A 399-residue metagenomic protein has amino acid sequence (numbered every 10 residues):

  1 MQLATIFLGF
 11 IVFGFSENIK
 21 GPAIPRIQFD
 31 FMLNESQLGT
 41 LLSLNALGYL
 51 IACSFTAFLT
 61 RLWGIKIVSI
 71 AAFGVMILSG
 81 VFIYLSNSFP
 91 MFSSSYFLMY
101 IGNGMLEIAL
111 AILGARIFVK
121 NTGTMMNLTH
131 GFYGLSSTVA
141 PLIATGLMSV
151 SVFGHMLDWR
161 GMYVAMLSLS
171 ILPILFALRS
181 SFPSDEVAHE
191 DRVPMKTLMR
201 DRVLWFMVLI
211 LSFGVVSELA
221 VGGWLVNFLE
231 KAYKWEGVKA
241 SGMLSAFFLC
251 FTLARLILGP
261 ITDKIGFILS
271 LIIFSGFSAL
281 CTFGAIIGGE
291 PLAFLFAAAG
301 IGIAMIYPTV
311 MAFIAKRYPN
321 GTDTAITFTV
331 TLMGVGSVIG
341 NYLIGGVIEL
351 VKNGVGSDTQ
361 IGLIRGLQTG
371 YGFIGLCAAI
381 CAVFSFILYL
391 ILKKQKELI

Functional and structural regions predicted by a protein language model:
Q2-I27, F31, V221-V226, G340: Extracytoplasmic
K20-G21, D201-F248, T252: Extracytoplasmic gate region of multi-pass secondary transporters
M32, G64, L85-P90, V119 (+4 more regions): Helix-breaking motifs and short loop linkers at transmembrane-helix boundaries and internal kinks in secondary membrane
I51-P90: Conserved MFS/SLC helix-loop-helix module at the cytosolic interface between two early adjacent transmembrane helices
A52-G64, A254-G266, I348: Helix-to-loop junctions at the C-terminal end of transmembrane segments in multipass secondary transporters
S95-G131: Cytoplasmic helix-loop-helix junction between adjacent transmembrane helices in 12-TM secondary transporters
K120-N121, M125-F182: Helix-loop-helix hairpin linking two adjacent transmembrane segments in secondary transporters
I265-F313: C-terminal transmembrane helical hairpin of 12-TM major facilitator-type secondary transporters
